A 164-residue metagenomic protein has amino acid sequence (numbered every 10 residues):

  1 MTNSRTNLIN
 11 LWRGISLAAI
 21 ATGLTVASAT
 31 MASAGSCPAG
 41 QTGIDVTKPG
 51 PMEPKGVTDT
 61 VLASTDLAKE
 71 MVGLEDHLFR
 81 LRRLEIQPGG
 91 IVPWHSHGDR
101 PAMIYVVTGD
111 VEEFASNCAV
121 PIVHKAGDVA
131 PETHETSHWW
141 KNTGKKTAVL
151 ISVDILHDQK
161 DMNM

Functional and structural regions predicted by a protein language model:
T2-G14, L24, S28-R80, V123 (+2 more regions): A short, N-terminal "cap"/entry segment at the start of jelly-roll beta-barrel domains of the cupin/DSBH fold
L74-L78, G90-M103: A short beta-loop-beta micro-motif enriched in histidine and acidic residues
L81-E85: Short proline/glycine- and basic residue-enriched helix-capping loop/turn segments at helix->loop/beta transitions
I86, A115-E135: Short acidic-glycine-tyrosine-enriched beta hairpin
V92-H97, A115, I122, K141-T143: Short histidine-centered beta-strand/loop micro-motifs that create catalytic or ligand/metal-coordination sites
D99-C118, D128: Glycine- and acidic-residue-biased ligand/ion/polar-headgroup-sensing regions
E112-S116, H138, D161-N163: Substrate-binding/catalytic groove segments of enzymes that remodel or degrade extracellular structural polymers
K125, H134-K160: Ligand-binding loop in jelly-roll beta-barrel domains
